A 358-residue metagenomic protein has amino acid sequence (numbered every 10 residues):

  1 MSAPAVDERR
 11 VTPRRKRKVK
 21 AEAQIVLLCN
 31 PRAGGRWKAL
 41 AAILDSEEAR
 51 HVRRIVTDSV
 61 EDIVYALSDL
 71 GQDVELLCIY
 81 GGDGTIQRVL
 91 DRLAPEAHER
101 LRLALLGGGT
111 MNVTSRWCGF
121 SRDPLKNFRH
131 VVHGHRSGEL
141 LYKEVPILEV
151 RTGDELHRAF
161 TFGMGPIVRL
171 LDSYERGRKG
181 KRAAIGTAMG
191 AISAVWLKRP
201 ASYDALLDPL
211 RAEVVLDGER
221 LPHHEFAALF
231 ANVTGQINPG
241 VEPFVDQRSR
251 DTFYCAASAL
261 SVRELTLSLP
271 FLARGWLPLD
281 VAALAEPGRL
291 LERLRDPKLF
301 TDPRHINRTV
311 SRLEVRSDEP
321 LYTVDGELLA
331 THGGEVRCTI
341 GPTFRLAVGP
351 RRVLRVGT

Functional and structural regions predicted by a protein language model:
M1-Y80, T85-H98, R122-H133, T358: ATP/NTP phosphate-donor binding region
V6-R17, L216-L221, G240-T358: ATP/nucleoside-binding phosphotransfer catalytic cores, i.e., glycine-rich phosphate-binding loops
V26-L28, R36-K38, I55-T57, P95-A228: Catalytic core of DAGKc-family lipid kinases
G34-K38, R169, I237-P239, R345 (+1 more regions): Short N-terminal binding/cap micro-motifs at the start of the first secondary-structure element
A42-S46, A94-P95, E175-R178, V245-R248 (+1 more regions): Short, solvent-exposed amphipathic alpha-helical segments in soluble enzyme and RNA/protein-processing domains
C78, A104-L106, A256: Hydrophobic/aromatic beta-strand patches that form the interior of the parallel beta-sheet core in alpha/beta enzyme
I79, Q87, G107, L229 (+1 more regions): Aspartyl protease active-site motif detector
G163, I167, F230-F244: Glycine-rich phosphate/pyrophosphate-binding beta-alpha loops
